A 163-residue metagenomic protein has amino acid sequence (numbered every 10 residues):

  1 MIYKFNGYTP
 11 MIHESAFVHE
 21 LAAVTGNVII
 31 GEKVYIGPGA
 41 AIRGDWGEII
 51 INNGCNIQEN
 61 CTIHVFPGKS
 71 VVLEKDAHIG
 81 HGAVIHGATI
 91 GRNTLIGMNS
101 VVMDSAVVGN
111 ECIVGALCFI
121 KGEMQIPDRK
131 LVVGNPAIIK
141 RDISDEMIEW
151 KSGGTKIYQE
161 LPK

Functional and structural regions predicted by a protein language model:
M1-A41: Extended, small-residue-rich solenoid/repeat segments and analogous flexible loops that form exposed scaffolds
M1-P10, D45, N53, E59-C61 (+3 more regions): Glycine-rich hexapeptide-repeat left-handed beta-helix
